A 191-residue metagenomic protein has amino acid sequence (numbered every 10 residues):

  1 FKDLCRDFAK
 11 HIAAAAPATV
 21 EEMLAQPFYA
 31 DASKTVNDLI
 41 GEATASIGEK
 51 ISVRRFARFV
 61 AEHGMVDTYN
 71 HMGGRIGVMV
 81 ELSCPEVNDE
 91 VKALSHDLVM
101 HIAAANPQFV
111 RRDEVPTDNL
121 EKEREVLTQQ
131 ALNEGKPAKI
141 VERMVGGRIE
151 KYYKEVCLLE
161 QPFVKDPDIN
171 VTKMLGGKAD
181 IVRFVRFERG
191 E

Functional and structural regions predicted by a protein language model:
F1-E191: N-terminal assembly/interaction segments in proteins that build large macromolecular machines
